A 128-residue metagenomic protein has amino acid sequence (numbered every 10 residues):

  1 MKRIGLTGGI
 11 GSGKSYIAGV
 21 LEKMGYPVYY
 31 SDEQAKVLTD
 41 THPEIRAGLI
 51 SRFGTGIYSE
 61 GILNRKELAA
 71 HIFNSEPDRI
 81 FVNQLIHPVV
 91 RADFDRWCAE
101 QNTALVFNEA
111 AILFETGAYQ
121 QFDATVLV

Functional and structural regions predicted by a protein language model:
M1-L63: Glycine-rich phosphate-binding loop of ATP-dependent small-molecule kinases
L6, L68, N108-E109: A structural signal for the hydrophobic beta-strands that form the central parallel beta-sheet of Rossmann-like
G11, Q84, V128: Active-site-adjacent beta-strand anchor residues
Y26, A104-L105: A structural micro-motif
S31, H87, Y119: ATP/adenylate-binding site constellation spanning eukaryotic-like Ser/Thr protein kinases, ABC-transporter
K36-A104: ATP-dependent small-molecule kinase phosphotransfer cores that center on conserved nucleotide phosphate-binding segments
A92-E100, V106-V128: ATP-dependent NMP and nucleoside kinases share a basic, alpha-helical "lid"
